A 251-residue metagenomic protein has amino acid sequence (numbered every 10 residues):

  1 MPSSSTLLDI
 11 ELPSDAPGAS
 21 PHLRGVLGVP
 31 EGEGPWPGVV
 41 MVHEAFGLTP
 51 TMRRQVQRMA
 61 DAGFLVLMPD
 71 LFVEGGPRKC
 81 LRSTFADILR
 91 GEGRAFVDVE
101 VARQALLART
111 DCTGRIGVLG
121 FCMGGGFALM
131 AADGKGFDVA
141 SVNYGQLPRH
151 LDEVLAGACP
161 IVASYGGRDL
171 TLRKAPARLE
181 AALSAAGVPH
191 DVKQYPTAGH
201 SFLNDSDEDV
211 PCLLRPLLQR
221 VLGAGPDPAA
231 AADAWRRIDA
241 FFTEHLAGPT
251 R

Functional and structural regions predicted by a protein language model:
M1, L7-D111, D205-A224: Serine-hydrolase catalytic machinery in alpha/beta-hydrolase-like enzymes
Q55, R173-L183, D207: Short alpha-helix in the alpha/beta-hydrolase fold that links the catalytic acid
L71, G145, Y195-T197: Active-site loop/turn elements of alpha/beta-hydrolase fold enzymes, especially the short glycine-/histidine-rich
E100-A158: Primarily recognizes the serine-hydrolase "nucleophile elbow" in alpha/beta-hydrolase and SGNH/GDSL folds
P148-A158, D169, D227, R236 (+1 more regions): Conserved serine/cysteine hydrolase catalytic core
G157, V162-Y165, Y195: Short beta-strand/loop motif that positions the catalytic acidic residue of the alpha/beta-hydrolase fold
G167-R173, H200-S201: Acidic catalytic loop of the alpha/beta-hydrolase fold
P189-R251: C-terminal catalytic histidine-bearing segment of alpha/beta-hydrolase fold enzymes
